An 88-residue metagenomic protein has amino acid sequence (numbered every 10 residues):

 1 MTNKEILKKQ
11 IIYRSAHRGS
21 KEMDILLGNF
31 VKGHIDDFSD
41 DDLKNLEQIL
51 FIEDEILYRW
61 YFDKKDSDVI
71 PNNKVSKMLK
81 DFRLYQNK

Functional and structural regions predicted by a protein language model:
T2-K44, I49-K88: Positively charged, polar, low-complexity stretches
